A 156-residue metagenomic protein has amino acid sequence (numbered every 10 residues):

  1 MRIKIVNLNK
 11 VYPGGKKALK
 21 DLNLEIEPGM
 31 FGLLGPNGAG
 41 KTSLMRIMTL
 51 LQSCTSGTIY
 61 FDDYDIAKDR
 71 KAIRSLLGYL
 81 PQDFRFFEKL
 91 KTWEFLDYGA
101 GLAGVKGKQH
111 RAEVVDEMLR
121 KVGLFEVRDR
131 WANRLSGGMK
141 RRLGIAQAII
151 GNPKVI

Functional and structural regions predicted by a protein language model:
P36-G40: Walker A (P-loop) phosphate-binding loop of ABC-type ATPase nucleotide-binding domains
G57-K68, A72-I73: Conserved ABC transporter NBD signature motif
D97, G101-G104, Q109-V127: Conserved ABC ATPase "signature" region
W131-L135: Conserved ABC ATPase signature
I145: Hydrophobic anchor residue at the start of the ABC signature
N152: Conserved catalytic motifs of ABC-family nucleotide-binding domains
